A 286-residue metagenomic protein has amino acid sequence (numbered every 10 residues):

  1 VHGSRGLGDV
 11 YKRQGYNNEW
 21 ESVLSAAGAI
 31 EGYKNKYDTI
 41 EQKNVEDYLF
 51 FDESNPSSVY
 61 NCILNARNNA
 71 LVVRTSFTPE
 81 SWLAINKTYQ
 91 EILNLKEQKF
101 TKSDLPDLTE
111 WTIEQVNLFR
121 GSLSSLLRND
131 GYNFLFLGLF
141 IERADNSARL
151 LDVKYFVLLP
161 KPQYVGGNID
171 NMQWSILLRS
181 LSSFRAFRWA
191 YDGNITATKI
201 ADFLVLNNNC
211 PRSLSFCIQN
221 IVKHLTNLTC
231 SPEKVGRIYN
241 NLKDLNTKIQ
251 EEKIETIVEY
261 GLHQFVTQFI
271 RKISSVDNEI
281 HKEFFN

Functional and structural regions predicted by a protein language model:
V1-Y11: Single conserved hydrophobic/aromatic residue that forms the stacking wall/gate of nucleotide- or nucleobase-binding
S4-R5, I63-A66, F134-D152, I218: Short, structured motif recognition centered on aromatic/hydrophobic residues
W20-N94: Internal, well-ordered alpha/beta segment that forms a basic, Gly-enriched binding/recognition surface
A27-K43, S175-R212: Primarily interfacial, aromatic-capped hydrophobic alpha-helices that serve as membrane anchors
L49-S54, R120-L127, L135-L139: Short, recurring structural edge motifs at helix starts
V72-L127: Intrinsically disordered, low-complexity linker/loop segments enriched in Gly/Pro and charged/polar residues
F140-T198: Aromatic-anchored, glycine/proline-accented short structural segments that stabilize local strand-turns or short
R212-N286: Terminal end segments
